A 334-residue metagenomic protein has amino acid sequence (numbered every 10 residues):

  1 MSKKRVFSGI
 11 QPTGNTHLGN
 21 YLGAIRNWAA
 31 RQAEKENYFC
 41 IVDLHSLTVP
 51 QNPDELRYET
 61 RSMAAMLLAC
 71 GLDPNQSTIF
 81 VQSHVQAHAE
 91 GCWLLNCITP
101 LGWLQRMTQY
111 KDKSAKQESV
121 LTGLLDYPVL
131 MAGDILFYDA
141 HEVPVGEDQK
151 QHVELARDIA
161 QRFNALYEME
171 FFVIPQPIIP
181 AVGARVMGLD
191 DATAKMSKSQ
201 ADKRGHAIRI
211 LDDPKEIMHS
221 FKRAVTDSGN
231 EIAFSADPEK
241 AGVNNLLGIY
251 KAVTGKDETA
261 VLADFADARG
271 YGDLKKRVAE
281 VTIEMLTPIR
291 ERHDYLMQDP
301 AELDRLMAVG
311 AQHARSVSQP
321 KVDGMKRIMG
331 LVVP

Functional and structural regions predicted by a protein language model:
M1-K3, P334: Basic/polar N-terminal segments that are highly enriched at the extreme N-terminus, encompassing both cleavable
K3-G133, V281-E284, R290, D294: N-terminal Rossmann-like or analogous alpha/beta NTP/dinucleotide-binding catalytic cores that position adenine
I10-P12, D43-H45, H141-E142, Q200 (+1 more regions): Short, histidine-centered active-site or binding-site loop motifs used for metal coordination, general acid-base
N52-P53, V143-G146, A233: Short, polar/flexible loop-turn hinges at active-site or ligand-entry regions and domain interfaces
T99-Q105, F137-P144, K251-V261, R290: Short helix-capping/linker segments at secondary-structure and domain boundaries
Q117-Y167, G188: Internal, conserved structured core segments that host functional sites
Q151, R157-P334: Conserved nucleotide- and phosphate/pyrophosphate-binding catalytic cores in adenylate/nucleotidyl-handling enzymes
